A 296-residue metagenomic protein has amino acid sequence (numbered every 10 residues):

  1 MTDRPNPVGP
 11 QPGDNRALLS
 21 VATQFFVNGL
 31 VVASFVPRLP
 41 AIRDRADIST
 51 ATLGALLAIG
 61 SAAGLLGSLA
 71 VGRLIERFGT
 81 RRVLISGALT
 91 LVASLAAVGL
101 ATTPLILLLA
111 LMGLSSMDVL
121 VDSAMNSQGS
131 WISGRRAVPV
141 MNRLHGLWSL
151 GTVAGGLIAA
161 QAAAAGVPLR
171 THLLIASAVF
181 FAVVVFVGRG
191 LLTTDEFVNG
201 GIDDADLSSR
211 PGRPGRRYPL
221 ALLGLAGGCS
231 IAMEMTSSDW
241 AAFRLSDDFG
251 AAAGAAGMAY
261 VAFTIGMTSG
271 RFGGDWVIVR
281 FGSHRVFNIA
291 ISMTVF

Functional and structural regions predicted by a protein language model:
T2-N15, L192-L225: Juxtamembrane intracellular "pre-TM" segments in multi-pass secondary transporters
P10-P40, D44, M112-S116, R217-M233: Pair of pore-lining "gating" transmembrane helices in MFS-fold secondary transporters
V36-A51, D239-A255: Short amphipathic helix-loop junctions that connect adjacent transmembrane helices in Major Facilitator Superfamily/SLC
A55-G72, V261-G273: Central cavity-lining transmembrane alpha-helices of secondary-active solute carriers, predominantly the Major
L66-L105: Conserved MFS/SLC helix-loop-helix module at the cytosolic interface between two early adjacent transmembrane helices
L66-T80, A163, G270-S283: Helix-to-loop junctions at the C-terminal end of transmembrane segments in multipass secondary transporters
A110-W148: Cytoplasmic helix-loop-helix junction between adjacent transmembrane helices in 12-TM secondary transporters
L144-D195: Helix-loop-helix hairpin linking two adjacent transmembrane segments in secondary transporters
